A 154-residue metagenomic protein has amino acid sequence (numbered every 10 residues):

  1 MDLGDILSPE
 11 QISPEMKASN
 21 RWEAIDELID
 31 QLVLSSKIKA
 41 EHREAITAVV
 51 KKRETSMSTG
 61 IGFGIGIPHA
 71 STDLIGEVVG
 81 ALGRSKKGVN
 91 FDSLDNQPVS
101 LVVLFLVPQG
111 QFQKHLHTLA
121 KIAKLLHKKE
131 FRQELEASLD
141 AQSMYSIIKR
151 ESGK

Functional and structural regions predicted by a protein language model:
M1-K154: Cytosolic covalent-transfer regions centered on His/Cys nucleophiles that carry phosphoryl or persulfide groups
